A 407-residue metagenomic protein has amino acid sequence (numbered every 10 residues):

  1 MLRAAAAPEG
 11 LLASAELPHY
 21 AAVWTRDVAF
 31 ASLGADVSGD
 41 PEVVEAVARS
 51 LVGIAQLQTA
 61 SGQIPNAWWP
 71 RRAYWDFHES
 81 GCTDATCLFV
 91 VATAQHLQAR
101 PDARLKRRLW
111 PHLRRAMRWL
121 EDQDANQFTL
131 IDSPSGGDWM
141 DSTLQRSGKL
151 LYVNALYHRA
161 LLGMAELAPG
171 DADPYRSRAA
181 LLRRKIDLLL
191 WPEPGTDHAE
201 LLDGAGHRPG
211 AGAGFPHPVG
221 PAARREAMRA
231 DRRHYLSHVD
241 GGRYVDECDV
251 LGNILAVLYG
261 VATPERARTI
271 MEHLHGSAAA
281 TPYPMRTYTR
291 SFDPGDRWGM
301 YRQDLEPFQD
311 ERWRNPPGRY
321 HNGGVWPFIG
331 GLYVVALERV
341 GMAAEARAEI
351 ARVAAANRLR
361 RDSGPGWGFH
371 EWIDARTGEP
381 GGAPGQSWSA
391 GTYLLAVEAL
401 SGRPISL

Functional and structural regions predicted by a protein language model:
M1-A21, A103-L105, A168-P169, I186-D187: Acidic/polar, glycine-enriched structural segments that form the non-catalytic walls/loops of the carbohydrate-binding
R3-A4, S61-A67, L130-I131, L156-H158 (+3 more regions): Catalytic cores of carbohydrate-active enzymes
L11-A29, V37, V44, R71-T86 (+5 more regions): Solvent-exposed loop and edge beta-strand segments that line ligand/cofactor-binding and catalytic clefts
A21-Q127, L150-H158, A267, G323-V334 (+3 more regions): Aromatic-rich carbohydrate-recognition surfaces in CAZymes
S32, A94, L162-A165, I254-V257 (+1 more regions): Amphipathic alpha-helical segments within well-ordered protein domains
N126, S133-Q145: A short, charged helix-loop
G276-A279, G299-F308, N315, R319-V325 (+1 more regions): Non-catalytic C-terminal accessory modules of carbohydrate-active enzymes
